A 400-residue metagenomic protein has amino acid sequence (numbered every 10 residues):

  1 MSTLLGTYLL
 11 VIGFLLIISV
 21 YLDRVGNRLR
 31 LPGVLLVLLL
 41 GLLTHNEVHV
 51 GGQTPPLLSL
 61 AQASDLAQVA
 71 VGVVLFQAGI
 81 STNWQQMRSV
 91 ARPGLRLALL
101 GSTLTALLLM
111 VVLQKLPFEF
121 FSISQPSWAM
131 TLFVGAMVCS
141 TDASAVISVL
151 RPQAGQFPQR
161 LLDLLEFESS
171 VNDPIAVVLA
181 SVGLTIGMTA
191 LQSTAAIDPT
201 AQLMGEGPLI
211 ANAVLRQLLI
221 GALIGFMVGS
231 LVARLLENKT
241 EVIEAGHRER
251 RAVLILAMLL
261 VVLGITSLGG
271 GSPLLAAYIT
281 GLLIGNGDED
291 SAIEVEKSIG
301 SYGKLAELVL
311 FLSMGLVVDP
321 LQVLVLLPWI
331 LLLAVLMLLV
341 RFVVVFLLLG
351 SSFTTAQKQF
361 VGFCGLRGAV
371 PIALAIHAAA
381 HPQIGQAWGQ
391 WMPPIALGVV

Functional and structural regions predicted by a protein language model:
M1-V400: Transmembrane helical cores of multi-pass secondary ion antiporters/exchangers
